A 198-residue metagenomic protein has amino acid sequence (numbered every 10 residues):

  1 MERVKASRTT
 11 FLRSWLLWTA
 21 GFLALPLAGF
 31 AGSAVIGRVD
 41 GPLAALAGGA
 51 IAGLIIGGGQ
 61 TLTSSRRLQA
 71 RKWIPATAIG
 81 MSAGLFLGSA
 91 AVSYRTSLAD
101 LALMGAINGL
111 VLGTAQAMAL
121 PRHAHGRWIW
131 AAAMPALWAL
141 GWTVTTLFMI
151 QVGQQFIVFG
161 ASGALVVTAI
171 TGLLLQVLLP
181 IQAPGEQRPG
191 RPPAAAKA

Functional and structural regions predicted by a protein language model:
M1-A198: Juxtamembrane/disordered regions of integral membrane proteins
